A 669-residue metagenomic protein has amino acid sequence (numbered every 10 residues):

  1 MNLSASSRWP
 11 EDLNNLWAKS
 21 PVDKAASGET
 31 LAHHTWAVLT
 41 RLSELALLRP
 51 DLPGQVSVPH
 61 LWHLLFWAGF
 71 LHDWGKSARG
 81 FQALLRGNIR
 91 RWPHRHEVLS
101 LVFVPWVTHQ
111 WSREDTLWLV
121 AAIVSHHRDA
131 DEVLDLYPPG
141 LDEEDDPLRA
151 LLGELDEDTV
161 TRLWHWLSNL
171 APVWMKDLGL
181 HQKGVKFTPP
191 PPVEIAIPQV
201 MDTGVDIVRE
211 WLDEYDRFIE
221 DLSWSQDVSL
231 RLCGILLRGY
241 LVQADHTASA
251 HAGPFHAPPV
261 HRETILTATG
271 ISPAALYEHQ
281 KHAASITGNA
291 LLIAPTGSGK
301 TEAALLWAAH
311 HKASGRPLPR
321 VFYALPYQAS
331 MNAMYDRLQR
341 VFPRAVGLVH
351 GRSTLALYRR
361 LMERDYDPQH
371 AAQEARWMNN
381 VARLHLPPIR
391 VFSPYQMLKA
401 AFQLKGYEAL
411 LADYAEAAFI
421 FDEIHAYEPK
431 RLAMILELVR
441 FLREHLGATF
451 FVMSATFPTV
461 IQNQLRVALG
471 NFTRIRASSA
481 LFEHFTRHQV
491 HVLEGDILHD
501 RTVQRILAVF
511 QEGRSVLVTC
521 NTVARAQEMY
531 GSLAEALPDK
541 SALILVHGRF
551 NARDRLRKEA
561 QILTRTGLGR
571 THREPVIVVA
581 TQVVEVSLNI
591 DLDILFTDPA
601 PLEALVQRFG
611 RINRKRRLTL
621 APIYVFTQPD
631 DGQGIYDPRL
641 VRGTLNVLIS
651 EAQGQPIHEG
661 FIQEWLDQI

Functional and structural regions predicted by a protein language model:
M1-R90: Acidic/His-rich, divalent-metal-binding segments that scaffold phosphate/diphosphate chemistry
N2-S7, W111-T267, V341: N-terminal accessory nucleic-acid engagement/regulatory domains that precede and modulate ATP-driven motor cores
I286-A308, Y427: Walker A/P-loop
L318-F342, V346-T354, F457-I461: Conserved Walker A/P-loop ATP-binding site and its immediately adjacent core in helicase/helicase-like ATPase domains
R344-Q403: Inter-Walker segment of RecA-like/P-loop motor cores
A409-A418, E423-S479: Post-DEXD/H (motif II) to motif III coupling segment of the RecA-like Helicase ATP-binding lobe
T459-Q511: Interdomain hinge/linker at the junction between the two RecA-like core domains of SF2 helicases
Q504-R505, Q511-T519, A524-G567, L592 (+1 more regions): C-terminal helicase lobe and adjacent C-terminal extensions/tails of nucleic-acid helicase motors
